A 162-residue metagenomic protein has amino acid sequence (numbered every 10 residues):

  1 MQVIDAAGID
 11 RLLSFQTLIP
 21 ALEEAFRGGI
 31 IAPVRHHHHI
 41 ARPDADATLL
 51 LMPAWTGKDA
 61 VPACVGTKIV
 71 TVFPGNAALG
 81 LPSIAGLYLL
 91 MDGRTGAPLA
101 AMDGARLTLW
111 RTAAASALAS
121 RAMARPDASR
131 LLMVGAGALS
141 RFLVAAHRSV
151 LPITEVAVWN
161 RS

Functional and structural regions predicted by a protein language model:
M1-L109, A117, D127: N-terminal ligand-binding/catalytic initiation module
A124-R130, P152: Short helix-loop-beta connector
A136-G137: Glycine-rich Rossmann-fold phosphate-binding loop(s) that bind the pyrophosphate of adenine dinucleotide cofactors
S140-R141: N-terminal Rossmann-fold NAD(P) dinucleotide-binding loop
H147: Aromatic pocket-lining residues of Rossmann-like dinucleotide-binding sites
V150-S162: NAD(P)-binding Rossmann-fold cofactor-contacting core
